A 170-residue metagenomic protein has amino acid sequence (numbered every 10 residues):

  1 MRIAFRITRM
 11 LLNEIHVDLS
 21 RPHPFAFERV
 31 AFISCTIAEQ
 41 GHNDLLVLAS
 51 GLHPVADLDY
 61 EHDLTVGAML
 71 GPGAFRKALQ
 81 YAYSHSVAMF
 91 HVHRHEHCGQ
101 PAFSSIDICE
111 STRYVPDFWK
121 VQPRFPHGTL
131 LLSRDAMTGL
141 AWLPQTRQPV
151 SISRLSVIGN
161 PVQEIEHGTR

Functional and structural regions predicted by a protein language model:
M1-F90, H97-R170: Conserved beta-strand-loop surface patch within small alpha/beta domains used for substrate/adaptor or ligand engagement
